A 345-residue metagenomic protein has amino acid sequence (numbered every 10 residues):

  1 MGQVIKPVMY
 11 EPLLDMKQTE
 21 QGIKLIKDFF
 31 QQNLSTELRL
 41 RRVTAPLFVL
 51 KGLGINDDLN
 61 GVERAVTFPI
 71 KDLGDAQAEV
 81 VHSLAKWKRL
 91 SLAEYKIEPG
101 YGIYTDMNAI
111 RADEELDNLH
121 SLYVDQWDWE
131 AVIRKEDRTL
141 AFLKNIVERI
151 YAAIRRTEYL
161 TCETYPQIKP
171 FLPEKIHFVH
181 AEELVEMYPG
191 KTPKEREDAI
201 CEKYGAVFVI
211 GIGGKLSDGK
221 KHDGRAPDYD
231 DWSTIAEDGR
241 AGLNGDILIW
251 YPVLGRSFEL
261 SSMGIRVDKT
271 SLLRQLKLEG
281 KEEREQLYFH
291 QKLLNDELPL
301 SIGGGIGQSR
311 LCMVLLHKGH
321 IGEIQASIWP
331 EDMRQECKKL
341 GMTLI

Functional and structural regions predicted by a protein language model:
G2-H120, D128-V132: Class II aminoacyl-tRNA synthetase-like tRNA-binding/catalytic domains
Q21-L25, F29, R138-N145, Y288 (+2 more regions): Generic recognition of stable, solvent-exposed alpha-helical segments in well-folded globular domains
I23-I26, F30, L34, F68 (+8 more regions): Generic structural hydrophobic/aromatic packing signal, biased to beta-strands
L34-R41, I150-T161, G319: A generic secondary-structure signal for well-formed alpha-helical elements
V43, G52-N56, I168-A181, P330: N-terminal pre-domains immediately preceding structured catalytic cores
G61, L73, K96-P99, I103 (+6 more regions): A generic structural signal for short, non-catalytic loop/turn and secondary-structure boundary residues
T105-A199: Extended, charged alpha-beta segments that form solvent-exposed binding/catalytic grooves in nucleic-acid-handling
I110, A181-I345: A translation/RNA-centric and nucleic-acid-associated enzymatic feature enriched in Class II aminoacyl-tRNA synthetases
